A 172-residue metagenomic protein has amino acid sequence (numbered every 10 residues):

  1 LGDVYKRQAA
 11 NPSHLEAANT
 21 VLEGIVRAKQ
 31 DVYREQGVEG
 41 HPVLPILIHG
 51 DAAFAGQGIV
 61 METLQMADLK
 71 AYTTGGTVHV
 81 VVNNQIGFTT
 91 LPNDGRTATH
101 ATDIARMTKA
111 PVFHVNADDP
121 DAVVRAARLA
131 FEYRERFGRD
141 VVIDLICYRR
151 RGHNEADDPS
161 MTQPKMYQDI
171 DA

Functional and structural regions predicted by a protein language model:
G2-Y5: Short, small-residue-biased leader/transition segments that mark boundaries at the very start of proteins
Q8-A172: Glycine-rich ThDP/TPP pyrophosphate-binding loop and its adjacent helix/strand module within ThDP-dependent enzymes
